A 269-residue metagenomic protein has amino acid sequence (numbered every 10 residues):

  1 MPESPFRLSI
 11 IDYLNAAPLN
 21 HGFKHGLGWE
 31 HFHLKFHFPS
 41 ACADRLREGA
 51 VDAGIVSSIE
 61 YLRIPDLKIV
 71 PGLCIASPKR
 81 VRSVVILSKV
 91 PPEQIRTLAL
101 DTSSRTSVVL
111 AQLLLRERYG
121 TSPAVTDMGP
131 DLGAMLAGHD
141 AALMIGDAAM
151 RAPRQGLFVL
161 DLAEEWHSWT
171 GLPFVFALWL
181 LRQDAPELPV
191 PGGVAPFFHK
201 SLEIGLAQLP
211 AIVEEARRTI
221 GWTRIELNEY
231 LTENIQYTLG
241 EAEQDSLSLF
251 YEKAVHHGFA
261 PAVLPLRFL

Functional and structural regions predicted by a protein language model:
P2-H25, F36, S83-D140, D245: Bilobed "Venus flytrap"/periplasmic-binding protein-like clamshell domains and structurally analogous long
L8, P71-V90, S168-A185: Hydrophobic/proline-rich hinge and linker segments of small-molecule sensing/allosteric domains, predominantly
L14-N15, F38-P39, A50-L62, L73 (+1 more regions): Beta->alpha turn/N-cap motifs
L46-R47, M135-L136, A254: Hydrophobic residues within well-ordered alpha-helices
I55-V85, K89-V90, R105, G133 (+1 more regions): Acidic, polar ligand-binding/catalytic clefts
D127-A216: Pocket-lining segment of extracytoplasmic ligand-binding domains
E187-K253: Secondary-structure end/capping motifs
E252-L269: Long, low-complexity C-terminal extensions of enzymes
